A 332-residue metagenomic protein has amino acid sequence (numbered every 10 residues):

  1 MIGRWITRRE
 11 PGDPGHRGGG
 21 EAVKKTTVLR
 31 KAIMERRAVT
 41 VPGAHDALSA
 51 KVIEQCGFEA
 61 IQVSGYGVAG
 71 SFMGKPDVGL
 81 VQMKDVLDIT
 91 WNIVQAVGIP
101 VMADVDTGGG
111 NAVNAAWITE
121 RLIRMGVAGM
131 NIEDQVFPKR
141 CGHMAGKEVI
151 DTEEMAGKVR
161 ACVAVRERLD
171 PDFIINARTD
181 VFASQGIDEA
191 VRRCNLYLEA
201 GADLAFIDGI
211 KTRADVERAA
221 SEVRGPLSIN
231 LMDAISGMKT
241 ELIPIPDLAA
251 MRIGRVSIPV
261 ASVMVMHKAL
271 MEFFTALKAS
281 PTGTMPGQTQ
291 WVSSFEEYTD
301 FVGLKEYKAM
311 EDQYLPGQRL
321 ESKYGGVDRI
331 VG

Functional and structural regions predicted by a protein language model:
D13-H16: Intrinsic-disorder-associated, low-complexity terminal segments enriched in Asp/Asn/His/Tyr and depleted of Lys/Arg
G18-G20: Short intrinsically disordered terminal tails
K24-A32, V39-D233, M238-M251, Y324-G325: Alpha/beta enzyme core
L231-G332: C-terminal alpha-helical cap/extension of soluble enzyme domains
